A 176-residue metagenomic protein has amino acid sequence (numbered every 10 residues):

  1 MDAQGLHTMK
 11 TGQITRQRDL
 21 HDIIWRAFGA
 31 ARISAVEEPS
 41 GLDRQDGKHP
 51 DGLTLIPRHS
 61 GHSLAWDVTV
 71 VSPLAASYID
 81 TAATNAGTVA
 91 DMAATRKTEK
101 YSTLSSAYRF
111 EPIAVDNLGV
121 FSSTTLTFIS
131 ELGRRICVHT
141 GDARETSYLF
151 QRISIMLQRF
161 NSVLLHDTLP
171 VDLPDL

Functional and structural regions predicted by a protein language model:
M1-H7, D51, W66, P112: Short, conserved catalytic/metal-binding micro-motifs enriched in Asp/Glu and His
M1-L20: Short Cys/His-based metal-binding microdomains
T11-G12, R26, A30, A35 (+3 more regions): Non-catalytic C-terminal interaction segments of nucleic acid-processing enzymes
L53-I56: Hydrophobic/aromatic-rich core segments of domains that either
